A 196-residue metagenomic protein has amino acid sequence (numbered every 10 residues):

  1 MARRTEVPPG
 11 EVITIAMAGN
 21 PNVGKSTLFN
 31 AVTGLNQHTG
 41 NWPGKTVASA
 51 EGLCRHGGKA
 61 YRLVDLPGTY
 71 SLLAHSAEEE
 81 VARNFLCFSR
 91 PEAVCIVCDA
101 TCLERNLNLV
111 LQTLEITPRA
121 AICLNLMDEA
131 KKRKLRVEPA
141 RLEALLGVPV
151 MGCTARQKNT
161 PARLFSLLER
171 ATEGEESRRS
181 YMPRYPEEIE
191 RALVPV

Functional and structural regions predicted by a protein language model:
M1-A74, S89: Conserved G1/Walker A P-loop phosphate-binding module
G44, G68-T69, A100-E104, M127-K131 (+1 more regions): Conserved nucleotide-binding/hydrolysis micro-motifs of P-loop NTPases
C54-G58, V81-V150: Conserved C-terminal guanine-recognition region of P-loop GTPase G domains, centered on the G4
A74-V81: Glycine-rich, highly charged phosphate/nucleotide-binding loops
E129-Y181: Canonical P-loop GTPase G-domain recognition
R179-V196: Long, well-ordered amphipathic alpha-helical subdomains in the mid-to-C-terminal portions of large enzyme subunits
